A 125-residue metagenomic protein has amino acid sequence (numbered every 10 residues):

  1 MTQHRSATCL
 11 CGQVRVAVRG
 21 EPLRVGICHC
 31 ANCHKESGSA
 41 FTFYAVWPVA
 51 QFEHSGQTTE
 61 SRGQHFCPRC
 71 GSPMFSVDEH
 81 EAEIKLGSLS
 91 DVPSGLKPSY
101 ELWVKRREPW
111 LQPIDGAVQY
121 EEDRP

Functional and structural regions predicted by a protein language model:
M1-P125: A short Gly-Trp-Pro
